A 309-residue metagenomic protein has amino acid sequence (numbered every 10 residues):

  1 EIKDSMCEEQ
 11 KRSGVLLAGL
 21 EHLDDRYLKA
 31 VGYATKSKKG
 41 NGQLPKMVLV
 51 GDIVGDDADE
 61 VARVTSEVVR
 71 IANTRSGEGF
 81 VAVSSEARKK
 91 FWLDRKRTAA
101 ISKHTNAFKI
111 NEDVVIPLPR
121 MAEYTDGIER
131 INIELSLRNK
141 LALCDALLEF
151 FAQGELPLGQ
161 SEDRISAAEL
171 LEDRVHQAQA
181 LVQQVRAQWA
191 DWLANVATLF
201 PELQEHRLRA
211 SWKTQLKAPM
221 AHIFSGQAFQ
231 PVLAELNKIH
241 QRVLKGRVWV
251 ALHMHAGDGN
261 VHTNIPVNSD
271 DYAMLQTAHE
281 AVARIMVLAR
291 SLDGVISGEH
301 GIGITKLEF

Functional and structural regions predicted by a protein language model:
E1-G298, I302-F309: Noncatalytic alpha-helical scaffold of FAD-dependent oxidoreductases
